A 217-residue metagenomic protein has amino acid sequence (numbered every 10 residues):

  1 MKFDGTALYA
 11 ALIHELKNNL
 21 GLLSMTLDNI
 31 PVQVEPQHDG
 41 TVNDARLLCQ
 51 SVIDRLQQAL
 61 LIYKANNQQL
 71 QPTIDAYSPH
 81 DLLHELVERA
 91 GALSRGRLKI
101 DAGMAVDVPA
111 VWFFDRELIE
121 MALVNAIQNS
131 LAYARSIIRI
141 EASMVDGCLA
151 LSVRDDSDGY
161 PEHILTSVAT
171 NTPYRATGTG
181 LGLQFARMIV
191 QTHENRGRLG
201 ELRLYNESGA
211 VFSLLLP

Functional and structural regions predicted by a protein language model:
A11, N18-L22, Y174: Residue-level recognition of the "H+4" position in the DHp/HisKA helix of two-component sensor histidine kinases
N67-P72, V111-F114: Conserved micro-motifs of the catalytic ATP-binding
T73-E88: A conserved beta-strand-to-alpha-helix junction within the catalytic ATP-binding
L93-G103: Short conserved segments within the C-terminal catalytic ATPase subdomain
I119-E120: A residue-level detector for a conserved hydrophobic packing site within the catalytic ATP-binding domain
I137-G147: Short beta-strand/loop element within the Bergerat-fold HATPase_c
R154-T177: Glycine-rich/acidic phosphate-handling loop/turn and adjacent ATP-lid/helix of nucleotide-binding kinase/ATPase domains
F185-L199: Conserved glycine-/histidine-rich ATP-lid loop and adjacent helix of the Bergerat-fold HATPase_c
